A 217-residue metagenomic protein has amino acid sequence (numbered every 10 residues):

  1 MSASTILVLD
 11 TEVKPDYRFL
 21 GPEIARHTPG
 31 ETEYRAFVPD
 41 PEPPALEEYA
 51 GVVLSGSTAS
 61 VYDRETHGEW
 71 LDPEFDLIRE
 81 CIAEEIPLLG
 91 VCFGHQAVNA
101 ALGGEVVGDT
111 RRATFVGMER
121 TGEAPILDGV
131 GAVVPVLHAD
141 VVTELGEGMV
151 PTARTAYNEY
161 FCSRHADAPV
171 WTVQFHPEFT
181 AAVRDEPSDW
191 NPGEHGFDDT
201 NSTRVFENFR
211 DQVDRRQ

Functional and structural regions predicted by a protein language model:
M1-P73, R79-I86, N191-Q217: N-terminal beta1-alpha1 cap of cysteine-dependent amidohydrolase-like domains
L7-L9, R35, V53, L89 (+3 more regions): Hydrophobic/aromatic beta-strand patches that form the interior of the parallel beta-sheet core in alpha/beta enzyme
L20-P22, R64-H67, L102-G103, E147-G148 (+1 more regions): Short amphipathic alpha-helical segments
G30-T32, E84-L88, G104-E105, G148-T152: Secondary-structure boundary/capping positions in well-ordered alpha/beta enzyme cores
A36-V38, A59, G94, D140 (+1 more regions): Catalytic metal-binding/acid-base residues of hydrolase active sites
T58-A124: Cysteine-nucleophile active-site neighborhood
N99-W171, F175-T180: Pocket-forming structural segment of enzyme catalytic cores
E159-Q217: C-terminal and late-domain segments of enzyme folds
